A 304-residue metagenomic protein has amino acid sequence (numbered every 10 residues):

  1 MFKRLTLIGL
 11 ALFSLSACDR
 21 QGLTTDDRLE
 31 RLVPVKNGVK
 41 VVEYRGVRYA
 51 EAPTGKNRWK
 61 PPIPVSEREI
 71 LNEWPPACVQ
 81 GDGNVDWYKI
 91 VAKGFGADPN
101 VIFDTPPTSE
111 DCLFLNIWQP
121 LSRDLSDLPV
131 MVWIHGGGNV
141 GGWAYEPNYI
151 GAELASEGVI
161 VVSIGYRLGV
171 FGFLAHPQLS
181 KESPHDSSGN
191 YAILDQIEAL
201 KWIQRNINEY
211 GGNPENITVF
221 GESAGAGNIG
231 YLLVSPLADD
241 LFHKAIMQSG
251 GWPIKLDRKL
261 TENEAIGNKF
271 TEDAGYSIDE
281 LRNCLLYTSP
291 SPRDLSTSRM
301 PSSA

Functional and structural regions predicted by a protein language model:
A11-A17: Hydrophobic h-region of N-terminal signal peptides that target proteins for export in Gram-negative bacteria
C18-N190: Non-catalytic accessory segments of hydrolases
D186-I207: Alpha/beta-hydrolase active-site loop
G212-F220: Alpha/beta-hydrolase fold nucleophile elbow
G221, G225: Gly/Ala-rich beta-loop-alpha elbow adjacent to hydrolase catalytic centers
A226-L237: Short glycine-enriched nucleophile-adjacent loop and the immediately C-terminal alpha-helix near the catalytic center
D240-S249: A conserved short beta-strand
Y287-D294: Conserved small/polar residues in nucleotide/adenosyl-binding loops
